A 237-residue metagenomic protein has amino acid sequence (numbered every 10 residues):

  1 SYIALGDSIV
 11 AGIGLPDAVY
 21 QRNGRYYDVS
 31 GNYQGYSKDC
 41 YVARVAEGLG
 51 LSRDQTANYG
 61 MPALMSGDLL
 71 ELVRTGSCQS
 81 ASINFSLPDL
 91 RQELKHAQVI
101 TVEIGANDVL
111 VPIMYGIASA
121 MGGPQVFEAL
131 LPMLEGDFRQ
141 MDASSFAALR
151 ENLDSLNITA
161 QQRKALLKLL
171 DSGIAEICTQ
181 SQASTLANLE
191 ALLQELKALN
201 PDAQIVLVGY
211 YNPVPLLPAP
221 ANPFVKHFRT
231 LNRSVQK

Functional and structural regions predicted by a protein language model:
Y2-D7, G12: Short, hydrophobic/glycine-enriched beta-strand segments
A11, M65, V214: Flexible, glycine-rich phosphate/dinucleotide-binding loops and adjacent beta-alpha linkers at cofactor/substrate
G12-A18: Short glycine/serine- and acidic-residue-enriched loop/turn motifs that recur at repeat junctions
A18-A183, A187: Conserved SGNH/GDSL esterase-like catalytic core that processes O-acyl groups on lipids and polysaccharides
R44-Q55, A187-V206, L231-K237: A structural motif corresponding to the C-terminal end of an alpha-helix and its immediate exit/capping segment
I104, V208-N212: Short, well-ordered beta-to-alpha junction loops that form the rim of enzyme active sites and present histidine/acidic
S184, P215-K237: Substrate-gating cap/lid alpha-helix
